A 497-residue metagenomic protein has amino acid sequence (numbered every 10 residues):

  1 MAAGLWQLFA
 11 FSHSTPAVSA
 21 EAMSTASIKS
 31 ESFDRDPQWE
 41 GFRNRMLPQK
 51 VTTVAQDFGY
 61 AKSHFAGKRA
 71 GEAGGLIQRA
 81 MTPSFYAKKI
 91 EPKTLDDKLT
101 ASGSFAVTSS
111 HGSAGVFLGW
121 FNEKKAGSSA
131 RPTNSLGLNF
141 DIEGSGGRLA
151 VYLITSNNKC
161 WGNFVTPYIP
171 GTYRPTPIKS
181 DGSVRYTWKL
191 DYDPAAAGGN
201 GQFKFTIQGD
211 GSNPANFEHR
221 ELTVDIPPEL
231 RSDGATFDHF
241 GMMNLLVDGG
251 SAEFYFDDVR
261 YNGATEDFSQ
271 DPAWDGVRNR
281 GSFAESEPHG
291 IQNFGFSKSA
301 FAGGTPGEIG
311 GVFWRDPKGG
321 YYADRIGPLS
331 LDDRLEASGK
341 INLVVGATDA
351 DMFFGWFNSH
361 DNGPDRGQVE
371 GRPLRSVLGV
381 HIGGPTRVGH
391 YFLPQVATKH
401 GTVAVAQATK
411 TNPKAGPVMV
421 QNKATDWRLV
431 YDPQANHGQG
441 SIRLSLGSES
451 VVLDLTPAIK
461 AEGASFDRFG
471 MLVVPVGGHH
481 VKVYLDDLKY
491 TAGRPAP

Functional and structural regions predicted by a protein language model:
L5-A22: Signal peptide processing junction and immediate N-terminal pro/mature segment of secreted/exported proteins
E21-R35, E266-N279, P497: Boundary/junction segments of secreted and surface-exposed precursor proteins
F33, G103, F254-Y261, F268 (+1 more regions): Extracellular beta-strand elements of beta-rich domains used for carbohydrate recognition/degradation or cell-matrix
F33, G103, S180-P228, F268 (+2 more regions): Carbohydrate-binding surfaces in secreted/extracellular proteins
E40-G75, D275-G311: Extracellular glycan-recognition surfaces and repeat-rich motifs
A66-F164, T305-T402, R494: Secretory/extracellular carbohydrate-interaction modules and structurally similar beta-sandwich "look-alikes"
S156-T187, T398-D426: Short, aromatic/His-centered strand-loop micro-motif at the edge of beta-sheets
N216-Y255, L453-Y484: Flexible glycan-contacting loops in extracellular carbohydrate-active proteins
